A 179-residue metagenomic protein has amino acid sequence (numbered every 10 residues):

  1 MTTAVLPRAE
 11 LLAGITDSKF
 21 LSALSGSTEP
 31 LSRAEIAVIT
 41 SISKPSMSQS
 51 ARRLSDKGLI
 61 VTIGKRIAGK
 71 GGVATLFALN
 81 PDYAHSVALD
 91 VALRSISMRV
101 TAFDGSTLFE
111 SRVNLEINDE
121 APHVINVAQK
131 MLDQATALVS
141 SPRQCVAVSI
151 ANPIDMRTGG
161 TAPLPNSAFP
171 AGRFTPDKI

Functional and structural regions predicted by a protein language model:
M1-I39: Extreme N-terminal segment that seeds HTH/winged-HTH DNA-binding domains in transcriptional regulators
E10-G14, E29-L31, S46-Q49, R53 (+1 more regions): Short glycine/proline-centered loop/turn elements that form peptide/ligand docking sites
L24, I36, M47-I60: Basic amphipathic alpha-helical segments that dock to polyanions
S55-G71: Beta-hairpin "wing" of winged helix-turn-helix
G71-E110: Gly/Thr-rich phosphate-binding beta-strand-loop-beta motif of the actin/hexokinase/Hsp70
N114-Q129, D133-I179: Glycine-rich phosphate-binding loop and adjoining helix at the ATP-binding site of ATP-dependent phosphoryl-transfer
